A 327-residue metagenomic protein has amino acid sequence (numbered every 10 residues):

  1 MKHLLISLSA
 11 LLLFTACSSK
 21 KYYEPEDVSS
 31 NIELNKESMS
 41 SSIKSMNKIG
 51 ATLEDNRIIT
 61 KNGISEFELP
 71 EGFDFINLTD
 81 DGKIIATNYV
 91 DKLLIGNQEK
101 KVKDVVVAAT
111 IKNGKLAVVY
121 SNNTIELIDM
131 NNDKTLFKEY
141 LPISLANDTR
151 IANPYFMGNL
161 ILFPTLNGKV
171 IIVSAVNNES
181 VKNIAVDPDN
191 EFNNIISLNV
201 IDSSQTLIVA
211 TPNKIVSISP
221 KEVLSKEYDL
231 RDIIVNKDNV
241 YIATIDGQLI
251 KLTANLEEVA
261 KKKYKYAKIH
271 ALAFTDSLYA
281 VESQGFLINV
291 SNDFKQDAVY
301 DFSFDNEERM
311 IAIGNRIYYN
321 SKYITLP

Functional and structural regions predicted by a protein language model:
F14-A16: C-terminal motif of bacterial Sec signal peptides marking the signal peptidase cleavage site
S18-K21: Bacterial signal peptide processing site
N35-M46, L69-G82, K103-G114, A146-N153 (+4 more regions): Repeated scaffold domains used in trafficking and secretory/extracellular systems, primarily beta-propellers
S40-T60, D74-N88, G114-Y120, E126 (+7 more regions): Short beta-strand elements that form the blades of beta-propeller/WD-repeat-like and other beta-sheet-rich scaffold
D55-K61, D91-I95, T124-I128, K169-V173 (+4 more regions): Structural motif
G63-G72, G96-D104, K134-A146, E179-D189 (+3 more regions): A short beta-strand motif characteristic of beta-propeller blades
L145-S225: Solenoidal tandem-repeat scaffolds enriched in leucines and small polar residues
K214-S303: Intrinsically disordered, low-complexity segments enriched in Gly and acidic/Ser/Thr residues that form flexible
